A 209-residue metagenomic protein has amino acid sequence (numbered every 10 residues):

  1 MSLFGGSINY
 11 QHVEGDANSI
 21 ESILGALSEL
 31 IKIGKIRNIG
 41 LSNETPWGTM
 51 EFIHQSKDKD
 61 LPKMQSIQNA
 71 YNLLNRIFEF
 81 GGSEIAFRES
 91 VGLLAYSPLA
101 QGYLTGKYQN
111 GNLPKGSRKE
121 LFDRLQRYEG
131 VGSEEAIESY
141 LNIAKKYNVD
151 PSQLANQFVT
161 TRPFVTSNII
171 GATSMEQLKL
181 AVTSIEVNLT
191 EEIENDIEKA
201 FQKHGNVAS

Functional and structural regions predicted by a protein language model:
L3-K199: Beta/alpha (TIM)-barrel catalytic core signal, keyed to glycine-rich beta->alpha loops juxtaposed to Asp/Glu that bind
Q202-S209: Generic C-terminal helix-cap and adjacent flexible tail
